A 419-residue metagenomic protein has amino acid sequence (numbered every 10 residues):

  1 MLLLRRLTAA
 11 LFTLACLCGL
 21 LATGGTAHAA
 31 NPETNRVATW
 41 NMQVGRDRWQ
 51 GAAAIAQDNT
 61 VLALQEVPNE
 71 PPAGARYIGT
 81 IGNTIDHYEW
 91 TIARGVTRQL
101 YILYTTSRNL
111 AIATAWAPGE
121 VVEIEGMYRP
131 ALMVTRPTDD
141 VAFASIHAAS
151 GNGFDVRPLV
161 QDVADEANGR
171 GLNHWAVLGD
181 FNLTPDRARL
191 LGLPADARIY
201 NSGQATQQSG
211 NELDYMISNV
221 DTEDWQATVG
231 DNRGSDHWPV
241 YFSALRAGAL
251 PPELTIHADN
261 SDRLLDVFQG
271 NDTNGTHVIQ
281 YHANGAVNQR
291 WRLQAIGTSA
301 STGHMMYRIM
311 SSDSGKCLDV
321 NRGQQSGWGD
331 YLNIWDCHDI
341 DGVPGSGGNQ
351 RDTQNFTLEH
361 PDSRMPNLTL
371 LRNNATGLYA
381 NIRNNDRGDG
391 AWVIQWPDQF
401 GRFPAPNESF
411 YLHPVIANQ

Functional and structural regions predicted by a protein language model:
L2-A9, C18-T91, P158-V160, D236-W238 (+1 more regions): N-terminal, active-site-proximal structural segment of metallo-dependent hydrolase catalytic domains
A30-I55, T105-L250: Active-site regions of metal-assisted phosphoester/phosphodiester hydrolases, unifying DNase/endonuclease modules
E33-R36, T106-N109, Y128-P130, D139 (+14 more regions): Residues that flank catalytic or metal-binding motifs in active/ligand-binding sites
M42-D47, E66, S150-F154, D259 (+2 more regions): Soluble non-cytosolic domains of exported or imported proteins
N69, N182-T184, A188, D272 (+2 more regions): Residue-level marker for beta-strand->alpha-helix junctions and adjacent short loops that shape enzyme
A73-A117, V121-Y128: Substrate-binding cleft of extracellular glycoside hydrolase catalytic domains
G248-D272, R290-S326, S346-R387, A405-Q419: Extracellular glycan-recognition/adhesion modules and their associated mucin-like linkers
T276-H282, D330-D336, A391-P397: Aromatic-rich beta-strand patches that line glycan-recognition/binding surfaces of extracellular proteins
